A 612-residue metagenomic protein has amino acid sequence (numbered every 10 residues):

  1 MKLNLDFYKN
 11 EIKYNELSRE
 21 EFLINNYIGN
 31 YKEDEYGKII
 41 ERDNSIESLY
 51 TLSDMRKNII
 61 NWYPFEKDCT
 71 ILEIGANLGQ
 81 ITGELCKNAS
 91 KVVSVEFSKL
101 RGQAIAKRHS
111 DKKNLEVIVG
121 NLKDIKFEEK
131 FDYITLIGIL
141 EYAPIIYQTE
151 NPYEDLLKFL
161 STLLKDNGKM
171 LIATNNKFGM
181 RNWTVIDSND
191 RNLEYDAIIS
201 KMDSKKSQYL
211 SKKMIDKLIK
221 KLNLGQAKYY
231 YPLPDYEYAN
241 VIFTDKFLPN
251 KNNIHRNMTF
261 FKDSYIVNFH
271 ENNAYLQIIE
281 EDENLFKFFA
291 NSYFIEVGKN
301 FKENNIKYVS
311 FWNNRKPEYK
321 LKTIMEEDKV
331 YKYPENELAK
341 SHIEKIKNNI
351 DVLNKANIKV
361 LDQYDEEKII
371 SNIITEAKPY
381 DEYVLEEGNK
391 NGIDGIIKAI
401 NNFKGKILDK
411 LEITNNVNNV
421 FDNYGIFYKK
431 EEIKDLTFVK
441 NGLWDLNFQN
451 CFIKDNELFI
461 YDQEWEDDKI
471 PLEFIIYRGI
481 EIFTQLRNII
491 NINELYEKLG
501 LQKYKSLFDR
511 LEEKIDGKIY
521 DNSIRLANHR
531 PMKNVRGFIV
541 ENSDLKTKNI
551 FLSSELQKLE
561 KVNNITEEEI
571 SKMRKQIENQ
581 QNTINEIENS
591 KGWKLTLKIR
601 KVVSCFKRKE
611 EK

Functional and structural regions predicted by a protein language model:
M1-Y31: N-terminal auxiliary segments of SAM/dcSAM-dependent transferases
L78-A89: Conserved SAM-binding loop of SAM-dependent methyltransferases across substrates and taxa, primarily the Class I
N151-K169: A short glycine-rich, Lys/Arg-flanked "PGG" loop and its adjoining helix->strand segment in the class I
L171-L193: Conserved class I S-adenosyl-L-methionine
K201, G425-I490: Catalytic activation segment of kinase domains across protein kinase-like and atypical kinase folds
K205-Y229: Short alpha-helix
F301-Y380, K390-N419: Conserved ATP-binding subdomain of kinase catalytic cores across diverse folds
D521-K612: Boundary detector for helix-to-coil junctions that initiate low-complexity/charged tails
